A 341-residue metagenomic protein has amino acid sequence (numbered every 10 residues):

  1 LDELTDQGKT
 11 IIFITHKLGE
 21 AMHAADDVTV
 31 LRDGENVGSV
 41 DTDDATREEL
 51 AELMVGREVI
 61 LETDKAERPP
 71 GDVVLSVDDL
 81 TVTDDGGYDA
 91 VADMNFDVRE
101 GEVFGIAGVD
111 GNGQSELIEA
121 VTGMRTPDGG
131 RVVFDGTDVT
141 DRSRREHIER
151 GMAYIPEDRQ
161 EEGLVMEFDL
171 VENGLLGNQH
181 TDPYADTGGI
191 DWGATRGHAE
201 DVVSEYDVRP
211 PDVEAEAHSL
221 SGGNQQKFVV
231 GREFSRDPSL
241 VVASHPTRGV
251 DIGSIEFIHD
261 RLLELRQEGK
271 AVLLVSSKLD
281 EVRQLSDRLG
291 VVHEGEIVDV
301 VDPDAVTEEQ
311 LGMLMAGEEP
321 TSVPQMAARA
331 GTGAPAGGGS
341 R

Functional and structural regions predicted by a protein language model:
L1-R341: Glycine-rich phosphate-binding loops of nucleotide-dependent enzymes
